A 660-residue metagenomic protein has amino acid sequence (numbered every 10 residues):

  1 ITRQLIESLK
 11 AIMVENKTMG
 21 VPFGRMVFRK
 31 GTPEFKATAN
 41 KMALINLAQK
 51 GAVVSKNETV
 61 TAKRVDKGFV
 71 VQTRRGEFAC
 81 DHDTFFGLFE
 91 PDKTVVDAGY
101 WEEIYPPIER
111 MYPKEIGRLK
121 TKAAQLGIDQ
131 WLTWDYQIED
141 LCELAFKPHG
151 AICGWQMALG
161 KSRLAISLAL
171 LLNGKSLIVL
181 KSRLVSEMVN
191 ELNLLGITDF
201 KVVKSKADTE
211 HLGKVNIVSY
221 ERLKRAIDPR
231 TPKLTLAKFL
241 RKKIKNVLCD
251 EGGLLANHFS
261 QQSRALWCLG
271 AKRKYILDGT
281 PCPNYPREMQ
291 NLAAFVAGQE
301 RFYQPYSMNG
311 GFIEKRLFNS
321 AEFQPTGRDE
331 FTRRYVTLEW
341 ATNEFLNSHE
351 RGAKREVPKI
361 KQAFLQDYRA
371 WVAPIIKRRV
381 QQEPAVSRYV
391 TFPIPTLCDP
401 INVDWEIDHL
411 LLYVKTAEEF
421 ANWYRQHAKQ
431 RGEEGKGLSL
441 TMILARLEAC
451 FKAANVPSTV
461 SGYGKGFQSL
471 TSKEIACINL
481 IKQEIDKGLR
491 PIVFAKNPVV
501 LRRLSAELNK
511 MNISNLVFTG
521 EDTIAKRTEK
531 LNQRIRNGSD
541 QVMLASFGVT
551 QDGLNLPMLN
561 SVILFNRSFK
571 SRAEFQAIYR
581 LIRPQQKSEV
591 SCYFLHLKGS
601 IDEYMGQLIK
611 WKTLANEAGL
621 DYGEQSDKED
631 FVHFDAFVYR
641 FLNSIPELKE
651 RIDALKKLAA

Functional and structural regions predicted by a protein language model:
I1-A151, K214-L223, K233-L234, K242-K245 (+1 more regions): Charged, low-complexity
Q130, L164-G174, V386-A417, K429-M543 (+2 more regions): Conserved Helicase C-terminal RecA-like lobe
P148-L168: Walker A/P-loop
L164, N173-G196, R287, K496-P498: Conserved Walker A/P-loop ATP-binding site and its immediately adjacent core in helicase/helicase-like ATPase domains
I217-V218, R222, A237, A256 (+5 more regions): Inter-lobe coupling linker of SF2 helicases/translocases
V218-N246, L254-A265, A545-G548: Conserved RecA-like ASCE ATPase "motif II neighborhood" in helicase/translocase motors
A256, S514-L608, K612: Conserved RecA-like P-loop NTPase helicase motor core
F569-F575, I582-A659: A conserved SF2-helicase RecA2
